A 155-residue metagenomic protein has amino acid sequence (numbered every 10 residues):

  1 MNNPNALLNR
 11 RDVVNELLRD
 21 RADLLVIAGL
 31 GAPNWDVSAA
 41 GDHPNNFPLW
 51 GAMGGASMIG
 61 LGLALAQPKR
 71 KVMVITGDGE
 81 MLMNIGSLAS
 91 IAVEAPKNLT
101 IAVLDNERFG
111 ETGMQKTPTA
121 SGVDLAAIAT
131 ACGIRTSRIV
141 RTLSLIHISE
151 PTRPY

Functional and structural regions predicted by a protein language model:
M1-M53: Active-site diphosphate/adenylate-binding microenvironment
D36-D105: Thiamine diphosphate
L104-Q115: Long, charge-dense
T117-A131: Short, glycine/polar-rich helix-capping loops at beta-to-alpha or helix-loop-helix junctions that flank or form
S137-T142: Short acidic-hydrophobic, aromatic-tinged amphipathic segments that line or gate anion-handling sites
H147-Y155: Single conserved hydrophobic/aromatic residue that forms the stacking wall/gate of nucleotide- or nucleobase-binding
